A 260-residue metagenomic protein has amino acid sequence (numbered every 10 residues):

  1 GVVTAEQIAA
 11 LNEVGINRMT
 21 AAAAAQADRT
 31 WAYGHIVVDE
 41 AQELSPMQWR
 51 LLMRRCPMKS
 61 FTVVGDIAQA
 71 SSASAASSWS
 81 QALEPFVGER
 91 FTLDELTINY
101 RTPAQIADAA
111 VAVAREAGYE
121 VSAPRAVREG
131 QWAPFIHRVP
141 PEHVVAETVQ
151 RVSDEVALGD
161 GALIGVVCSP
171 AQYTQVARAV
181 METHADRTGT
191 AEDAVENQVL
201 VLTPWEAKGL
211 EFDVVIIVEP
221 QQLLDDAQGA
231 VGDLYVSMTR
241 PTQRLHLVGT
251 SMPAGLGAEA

Functional and structural regions predicted by a protein language model:
G1-V2: An amphipathic alpha-helix/rod signature
A5-Q7, N17-H35, Q42-A260: Conserved helicase motor core of SF1/SF2 NTP-dependent helicases
N12-I16: Structured interface patches
